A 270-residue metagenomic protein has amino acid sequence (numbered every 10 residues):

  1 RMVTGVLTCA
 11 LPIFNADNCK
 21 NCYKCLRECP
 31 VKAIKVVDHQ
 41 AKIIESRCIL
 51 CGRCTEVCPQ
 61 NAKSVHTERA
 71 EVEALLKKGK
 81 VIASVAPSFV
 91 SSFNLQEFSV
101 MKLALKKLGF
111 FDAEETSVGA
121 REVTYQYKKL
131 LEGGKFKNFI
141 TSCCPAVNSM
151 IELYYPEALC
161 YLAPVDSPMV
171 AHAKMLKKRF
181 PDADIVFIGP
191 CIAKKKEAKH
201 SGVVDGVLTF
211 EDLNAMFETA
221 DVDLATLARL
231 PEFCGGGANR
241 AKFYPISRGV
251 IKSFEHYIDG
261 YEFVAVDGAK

Functional and structural regions predicted by a protein language model:
R1, I13-K32, K42-N61: Cysteine-centered iron-sulfur cluster-binding motifs in ferredoxin-type domains/subunits of redox enzymes
M2-C9: Single conserved hydrophobic/aromatic residue that forms the stacking wall/gate of nucleotide- or nucleobase-binding
G5, N21-Y23, L50-C54, G109 (+2 more regions): Glycine-centered flexibility sites
D17, V36, S46, F93-N94 (+1 more regions): Residues that cap or flank secondary-structure elements
K35, T55, A62-E68, V100: Early-domain small/polar-rich strand-loop-helix modules and first-structured segments of the mature chain
D38-Q40: Ferredoxin-type iron-sulfur electron-transfer modules in oxidoreductases and energy-metabolism complexes
H66-K270: Iron-sulfur-associated redox domains of electron-transfer enzymes in respiratory and anaerobic energy metabolism
